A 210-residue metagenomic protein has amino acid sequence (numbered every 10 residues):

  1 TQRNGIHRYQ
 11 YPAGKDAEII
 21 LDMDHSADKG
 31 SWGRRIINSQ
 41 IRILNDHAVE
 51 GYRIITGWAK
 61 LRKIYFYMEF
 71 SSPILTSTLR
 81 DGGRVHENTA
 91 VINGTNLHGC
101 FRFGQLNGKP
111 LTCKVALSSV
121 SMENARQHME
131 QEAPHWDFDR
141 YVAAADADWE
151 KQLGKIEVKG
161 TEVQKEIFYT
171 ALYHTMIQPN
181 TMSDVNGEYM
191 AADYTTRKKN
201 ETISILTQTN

Functional and structural regions predicted by a protein language model:
T1-Q208: Beta-sandwich/jelly-roll carbohydrate-recognition scaffolds of carbohydrate-active enzymes
